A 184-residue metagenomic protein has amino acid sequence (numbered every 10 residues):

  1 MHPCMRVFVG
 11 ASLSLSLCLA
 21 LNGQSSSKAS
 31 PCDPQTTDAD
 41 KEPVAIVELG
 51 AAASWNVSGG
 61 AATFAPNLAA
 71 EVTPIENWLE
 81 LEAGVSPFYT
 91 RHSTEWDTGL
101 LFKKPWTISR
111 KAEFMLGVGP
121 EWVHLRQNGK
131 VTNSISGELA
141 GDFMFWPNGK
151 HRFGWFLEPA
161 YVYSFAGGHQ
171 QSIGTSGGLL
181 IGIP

Functional and structural regions predicted by a protein language model:
M1-S12: Bacterial N-terminal signal peptides that target proteins for export
G10-A20: Bacterial N-terminal signal peptides
L19-T90, L180-P184: Short glycine/proline- and aromatic-enriched beta-strand/turn motifs that initiate or cap beta-hairpins
K41, S58-A62, T90-W96, N128-I135 (+1 more regions): Replace "Gram-negative outer membrane beta-barrel proteins" with "bacterial and organellar outer membrane beta-barrel
S54-S58, F88-T90, E121-L125, A160-S164: Structural signature of outer-membrane beta-barrel domains
N67-G149, F153: Gram-negative (and chloroplast) outer-membrane scaffold detector with strong preference for beta-barrel transmembrane
W146-N148, V162-G167: Membrane-helix boundary connector in multi-pass membrane proteins
Q170-P184: Outer-membrane beta-barrel "beta-signal"
